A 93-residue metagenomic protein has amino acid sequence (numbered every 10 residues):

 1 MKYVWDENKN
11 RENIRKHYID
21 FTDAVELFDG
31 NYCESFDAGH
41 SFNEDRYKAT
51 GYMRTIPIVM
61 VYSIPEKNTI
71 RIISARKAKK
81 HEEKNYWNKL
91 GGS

Functional and structural regions predicted by a protein language model:
M1-S93: Ribonuclease/tRNase effector modules and their secretory precursors
